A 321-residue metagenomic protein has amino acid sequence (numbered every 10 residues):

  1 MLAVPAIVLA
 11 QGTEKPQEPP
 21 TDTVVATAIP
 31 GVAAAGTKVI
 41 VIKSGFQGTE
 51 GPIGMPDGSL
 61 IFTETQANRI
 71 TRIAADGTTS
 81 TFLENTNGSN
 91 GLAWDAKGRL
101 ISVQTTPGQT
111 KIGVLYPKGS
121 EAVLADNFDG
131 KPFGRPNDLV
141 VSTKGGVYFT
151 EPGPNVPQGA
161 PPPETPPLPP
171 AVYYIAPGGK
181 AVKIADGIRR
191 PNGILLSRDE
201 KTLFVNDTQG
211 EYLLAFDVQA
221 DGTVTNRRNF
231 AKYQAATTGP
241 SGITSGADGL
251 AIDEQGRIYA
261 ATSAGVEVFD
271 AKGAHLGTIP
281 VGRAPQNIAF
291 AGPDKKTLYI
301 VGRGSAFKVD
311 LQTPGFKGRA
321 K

Functional and structural regions predicted by a protein language model:
G12-K38, V224, K317-K321: Blade/loop signatures of beta-propeller domains
K15-P16, T105, F149-P167, L311: Short, conserved, GDST-rich strand-edge loop motifs in beta-rich repeat architectures
E18-A28, T37-R69: Beta-strand-rich domains and repeat architectures in extracellular enzymes and scaffolds, especially beta-propellers
I40-V41, S80-N85, A122-D126, K183-D186 (+3 more regions): Beta-propeller fold detector
S44-S59, N85-K111, D129-V147, P166-A171 (+4 more regions): Beta-rich, blade/repeat-based domains predominating in secreted/periplasmic proteins but also intracellular
R69-T71, T110-G113, P170-Y173, Y212-L214 (+2 more regions): A short loop-to-beta-strand structural motif that recurs across blades of beta-propeller domains
F216-V224, L311-G318: Short loop/turn segments immediately following beta-strands, especially the blade-tip and inter-blade linker loops
N287-K321: Blade-level signature of beta-propeller repeat domains, shared across WD40, Kelch, NHL, RCC1 and BNR/Asp-box propellers
